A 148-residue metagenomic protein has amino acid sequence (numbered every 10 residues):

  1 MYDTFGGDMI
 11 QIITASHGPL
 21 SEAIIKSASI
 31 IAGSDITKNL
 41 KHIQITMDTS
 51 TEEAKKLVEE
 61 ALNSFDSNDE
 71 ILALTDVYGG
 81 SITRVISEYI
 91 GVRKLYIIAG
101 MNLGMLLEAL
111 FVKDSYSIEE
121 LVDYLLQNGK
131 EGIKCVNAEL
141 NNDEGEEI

Functional and structural regions predicted by a protein language model:
Y2-L72, S81-I148: N-terminal loops that bind phosphate or other acidic moieties and the adjacent beta-alpha structural core
